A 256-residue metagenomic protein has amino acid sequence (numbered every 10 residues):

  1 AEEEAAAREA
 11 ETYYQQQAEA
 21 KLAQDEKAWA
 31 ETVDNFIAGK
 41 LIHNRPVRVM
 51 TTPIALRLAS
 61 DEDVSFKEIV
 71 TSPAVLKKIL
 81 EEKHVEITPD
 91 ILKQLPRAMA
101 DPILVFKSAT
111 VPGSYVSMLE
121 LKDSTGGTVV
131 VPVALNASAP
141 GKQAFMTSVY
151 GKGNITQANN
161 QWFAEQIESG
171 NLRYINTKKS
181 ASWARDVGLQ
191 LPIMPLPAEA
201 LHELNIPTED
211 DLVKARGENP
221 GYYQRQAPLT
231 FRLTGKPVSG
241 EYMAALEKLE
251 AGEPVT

Functional and structural regions predicted by a protein language model:
A1-T256: Ribonuclease/tRNase effector modules and their secretory precursors
